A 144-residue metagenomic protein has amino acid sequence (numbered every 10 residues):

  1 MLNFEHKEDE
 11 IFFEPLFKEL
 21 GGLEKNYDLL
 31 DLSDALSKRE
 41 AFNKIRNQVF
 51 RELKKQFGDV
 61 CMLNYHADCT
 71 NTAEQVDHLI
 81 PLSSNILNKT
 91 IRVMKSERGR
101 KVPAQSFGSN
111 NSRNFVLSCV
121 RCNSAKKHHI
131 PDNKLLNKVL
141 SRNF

Functional and structural regions predicted by a protein language model:
M1-K7, V76, R121: Intrinsically disordered, low-complexity peptide-like regions
L2-F13, K127-F144: C-terminal/domain-terminus segments
K7, E14-L16, Q48, E52 (+3 more regions): Compositionally biased, intrinsically disordered low-complexity segments
F13-Y65, S96-S109, R113: Short, charged surface segments at domain edges that flank catalytic/cofactor-binding sites
V49, C61, V76, F115-L117 (+1 more regions): Hydrophobic beta-strand residues in large extracellular and virion-surface proteins
K54, I80, S84, N123-K127: Hydrophobic/aromatic-lined pockets within catalytic cores
V60, N64-T72, R121-A125: Cys/His-rich metal-chelating microdomains
H66-L117, I130: Histidine-centered nuclease catalytic patch
